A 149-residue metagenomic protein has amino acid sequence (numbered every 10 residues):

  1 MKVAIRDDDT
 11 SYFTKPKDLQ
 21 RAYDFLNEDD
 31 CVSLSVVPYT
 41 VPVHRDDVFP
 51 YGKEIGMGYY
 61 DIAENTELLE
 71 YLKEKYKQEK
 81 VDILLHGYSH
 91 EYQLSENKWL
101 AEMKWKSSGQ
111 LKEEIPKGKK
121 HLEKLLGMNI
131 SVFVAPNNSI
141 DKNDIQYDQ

Functional and structural regions predicted by a protein language model:
M1-E79, A135: Active-site beta->alpha N-cap acidic-glycine motif
F13, H90-Y92, I140-D141: Active-site environment of divalent metal-dependent phosphoester hydrolases
K17-D18, S95, I145: Hydrophobic alpha-helical membrane-insertion segments
D30, K80, L126-I130: Secondary-structure boundary/capping signal
P38-T40, L85-E91: Short glycine-enriched loops at secondary-structure junctions
P42-D46, E91-N97: Short acidic/His/Gly/Ser-rich catalytic and metal-binding motifs that mark active-site loops of diverse hydrolases
I83-H86, F133: Active-site neighborhood of phospho(di)ester-bond hydrolases with catalytic His/Asp-centered motifs
W99-Q149: Catalytic domains of cell-wall/extracellular-matrix polysaccharide-remodeling enzymes, centered on de-N-acetylation
